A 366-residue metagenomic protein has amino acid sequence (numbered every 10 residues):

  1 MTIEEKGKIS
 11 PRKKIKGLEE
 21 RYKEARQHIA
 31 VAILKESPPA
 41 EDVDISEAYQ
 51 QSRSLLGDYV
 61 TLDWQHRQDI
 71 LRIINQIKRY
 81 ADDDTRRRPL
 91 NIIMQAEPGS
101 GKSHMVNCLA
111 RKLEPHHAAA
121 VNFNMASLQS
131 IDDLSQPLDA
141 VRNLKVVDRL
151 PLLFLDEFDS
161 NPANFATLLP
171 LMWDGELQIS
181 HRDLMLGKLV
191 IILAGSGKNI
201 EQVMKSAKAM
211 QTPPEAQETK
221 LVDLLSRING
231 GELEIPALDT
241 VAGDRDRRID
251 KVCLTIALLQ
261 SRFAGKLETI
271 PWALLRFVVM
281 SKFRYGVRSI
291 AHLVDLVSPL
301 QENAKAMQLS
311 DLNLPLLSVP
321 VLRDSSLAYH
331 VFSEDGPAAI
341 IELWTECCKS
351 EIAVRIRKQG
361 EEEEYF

Functional and structural regions predicted by a protein language model:
M1-D84, S196, L293-G336: Extended, charged/polar low-complexity intrinsically disordered regions
M1-E19, I228-L309: Conserved AAA+ ATPase small/helical "lid" subdomain
M1-K16, G101, L225, L275 (+1 more regions): N-terminal accessory segments that target, anchor, or regulate ATP-driven/P-loop NTPase machines and associated
T85-M105: Walker A/P-loop nucleotide-binding motif
P98-S100, S127-S130, D159-N161, I191 (+3 more regions): Conserved nucleotide-binding/hydrolysis micro-motifs of P-loop NTPases
R111-A120, E176: Post-Walker A helix-loop "phosphate-sensing" segment adjacent to the P-loop in P-loop NTPases
H117-D148: Short glycine-rich substrate-engagement loop in P-loop NTPases that contacts/grips substrate
V147-D174, D183-I192, G197-A207, L221-R227: Conserved AAA+/SF3 P-loop NTPase catalytic/coupling segment centered on the Walker-B
